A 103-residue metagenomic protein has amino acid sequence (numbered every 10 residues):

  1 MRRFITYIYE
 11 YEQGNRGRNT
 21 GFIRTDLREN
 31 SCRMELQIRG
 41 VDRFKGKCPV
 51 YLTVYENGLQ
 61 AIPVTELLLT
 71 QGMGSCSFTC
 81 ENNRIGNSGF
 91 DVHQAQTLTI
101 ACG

Functional and structural regions predicted by a protein language model:
M1-G103: N-terminal targeting/export leaders
